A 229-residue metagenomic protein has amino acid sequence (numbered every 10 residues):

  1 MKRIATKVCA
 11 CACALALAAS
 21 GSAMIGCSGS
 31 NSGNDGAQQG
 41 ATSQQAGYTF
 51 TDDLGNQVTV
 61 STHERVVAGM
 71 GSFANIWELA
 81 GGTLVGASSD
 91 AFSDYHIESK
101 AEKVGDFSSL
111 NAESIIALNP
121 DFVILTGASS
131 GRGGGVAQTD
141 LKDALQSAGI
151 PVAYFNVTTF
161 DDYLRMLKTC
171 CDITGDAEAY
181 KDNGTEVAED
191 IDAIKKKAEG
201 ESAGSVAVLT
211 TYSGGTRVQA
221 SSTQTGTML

Functional and structural regions predicted by a protein language model:
M1-I25: Sec-dependent bacterial lipoprotein signal peptides
S22-T42: Bacterial lipoprotein signal-peptidase II cleavage site
G47, N56-Q57, D140-G215: Extracytoplasmic substrate-binding proteins
Y48-D53, V58-A91: Extracytoplasmic strand-loop-helix segments at the start of, or within, the mature domains of secreted/periplasmic
V60-E64, M70-E78, A112, I116 (+7 more regions): Extracytoplasmic/secreted envelope proteins and their assembly/folding machinery, especially bacterial periplasmic
G71, A128, T211: Flexible loop residues that form catalytic and substrate-binding hotspots at small-molecule/glycan-binding clefts
V85-I173: Acidic/His-rich segments in extracytoplasmic proteins that coordinate ligands and/or metal ions
S89-S93, R217-L229: Alpha-helical, coiled-coil/dimerization segments enriched in small aliphatic residues
